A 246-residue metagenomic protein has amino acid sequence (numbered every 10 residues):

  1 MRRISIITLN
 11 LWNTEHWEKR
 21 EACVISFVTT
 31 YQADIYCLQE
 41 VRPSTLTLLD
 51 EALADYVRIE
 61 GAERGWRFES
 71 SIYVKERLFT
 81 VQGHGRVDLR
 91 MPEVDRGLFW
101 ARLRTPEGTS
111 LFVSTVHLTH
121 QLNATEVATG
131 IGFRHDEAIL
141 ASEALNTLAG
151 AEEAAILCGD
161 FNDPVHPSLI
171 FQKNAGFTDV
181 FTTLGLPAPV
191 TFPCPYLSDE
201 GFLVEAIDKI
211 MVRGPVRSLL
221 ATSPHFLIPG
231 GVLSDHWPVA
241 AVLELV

Functional and structural regions predicted by a protein language model:
M1-A52, L111, E244-V246: N-terminal, active-site-proximal structural segment of metallo-dependent hydrolase catalytic domains
I6-R20, R90-M91, T119-F133: Acidic/histidine-rich helix-loop elements that form or flank divalent-metal/phosphate-binding sites at the catalytic
L9-L11, V116-L118, D160-F161, W237: Active-site metal-binding loops of divalent metal-dependent hydrolases
N13-H16, V41-T47, W66, Q121-A124 (+3 more regions): Active-site environment of divalent metal-dependent phosphoester hydrolases
I35-H120, I210, T222-P224: Structured beta-strand-rich core segments of catalytic domains in phosphoester-bond hydrolases
Y36-Q39, G61, I156-D160, D179-F181: Active-site neighborhood of phospho(di)ester-bond hydrolases with catalytic His/Asp-centered motifs
L78, N146-A155, N162-V246: Metal-dependent phosphoester-hydrolase catalytic domains
T109-V116, G130-C158, I170: His/acidic metal-ligating clusters that form di-metal
